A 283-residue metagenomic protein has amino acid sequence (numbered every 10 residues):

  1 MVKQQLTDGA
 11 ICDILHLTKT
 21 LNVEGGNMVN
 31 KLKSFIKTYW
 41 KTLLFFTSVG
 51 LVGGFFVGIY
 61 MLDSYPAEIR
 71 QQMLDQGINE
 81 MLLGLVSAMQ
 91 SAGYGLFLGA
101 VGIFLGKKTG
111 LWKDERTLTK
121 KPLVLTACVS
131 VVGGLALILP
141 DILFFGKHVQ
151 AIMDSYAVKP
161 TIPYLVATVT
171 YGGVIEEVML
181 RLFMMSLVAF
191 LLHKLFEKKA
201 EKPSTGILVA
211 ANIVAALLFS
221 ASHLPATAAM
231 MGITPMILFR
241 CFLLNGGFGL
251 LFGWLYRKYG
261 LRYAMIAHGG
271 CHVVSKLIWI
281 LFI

Functional and structural regions predicted by a protein language model:
K3, D13-I14: Short, positively charged and aromatic/hydrophobic N-terminal segments
L32-S48, T117-C128, R262: Alpha-helical transmembrane segments and their helix-start/interface "positive-inside/aromatic belt" motifs in integral
K41-G54, C128-V132, N212-L218: Alpha-helical transmembrane segments
T47-E68, L137-I142: Alpha-helical transmembrane segments of multi-pass membrane proteins
M61-L85, Y94-L123: Membrane-helix interface linkers and caps
G77, M81-L82, T109-G172, A189-K199: Juxtamembrane helix-loop-helix connectors linking adjacent transmembrane helices in multi-pass membrane enzymes
L83-L96, I237-L244: Alpha-helical transmembrane segments of polytopic membrane proteins
P163-I283: Transmembrane helix-loop-helix hairpins at the membrane interface of multi-pass integral membrane proteins
